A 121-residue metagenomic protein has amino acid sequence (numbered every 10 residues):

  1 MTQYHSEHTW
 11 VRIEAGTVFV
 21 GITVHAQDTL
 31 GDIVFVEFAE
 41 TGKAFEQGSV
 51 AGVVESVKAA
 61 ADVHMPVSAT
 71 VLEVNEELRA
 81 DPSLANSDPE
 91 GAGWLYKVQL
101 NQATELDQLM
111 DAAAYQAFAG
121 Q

Functional and structural regions predicted by a protein language model:
M1-V53, S83-Q121: Acidic, low-complexity mobile loops and tails
H8-W10, V54, V63, S68-V71: Conserved hydrophobic positions within beta-strands
V11-I13, V57, V74-E77: Residue-level recognition of beta-strand microenvironments
V24, K58, V67: A short beta-strand motif that forms part of the nucleic acid-binding face of small beta-barrel RNA-binding folds
E55-H64, D81-S83: Short, Lys/Arg- and Gly-enriched loop/turn segments at beta-strand edges
V71-D88: Short, charge-rich, low-complexity interaction segments located in flexible loops at or near secondary-structure
